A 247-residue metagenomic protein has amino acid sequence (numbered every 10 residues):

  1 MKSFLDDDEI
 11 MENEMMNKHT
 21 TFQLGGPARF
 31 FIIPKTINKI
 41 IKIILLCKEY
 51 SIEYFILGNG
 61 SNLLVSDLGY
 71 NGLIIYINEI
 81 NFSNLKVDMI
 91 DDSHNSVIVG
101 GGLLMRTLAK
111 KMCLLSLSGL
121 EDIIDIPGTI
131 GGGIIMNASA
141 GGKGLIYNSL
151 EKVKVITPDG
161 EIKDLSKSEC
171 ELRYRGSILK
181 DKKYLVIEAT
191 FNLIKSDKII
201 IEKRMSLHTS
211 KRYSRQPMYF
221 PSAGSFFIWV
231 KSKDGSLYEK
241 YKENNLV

Functional and structural regions predicted by a protein language model:
M1-L57: N-terminal, positively charged, Ser/Thr/Ala/Gly-biased leader segments that form transit/presequence-like amphipathic
M11-E12, L63, I162-V247: Phosphate/pyrophosphate- and phosphate-bearing ligand-binding catalytic cores of soluble enzymes
F22-G25, K48-E49, I56-L57, V65-D67 (+7 more regions): Solvent-exposed alpha-helices and their adjacent loops that cap or buttress functional pockets in soluble metabolic
G25-G26, I32-I37, L64-S83, I135-S166 (+1 more regions): Structural signature of FAD isoalloxazine-binding scaffolds in flavoprotein oxidoreductases
P27-L46, S96-S116, K198, K203 (+2 more regions): A short, flexible low-complexity segment enriched in Lys/Arg and Gly/Pro that occurs in N-terminal basic tails
I41-F55, T107-I124, S206-Y213: Short, hydrophobic/aliphatic alpha-helical segments
L57-N62, G101: Glycine-rich beta-strand-to-loop/alpha-helix junction loops that act as flexible
R106-A109, C113-E151, T157: A gly/ser-rich beta-alpha-beta helix-loop segment of oxidoreductase catalytic cores
